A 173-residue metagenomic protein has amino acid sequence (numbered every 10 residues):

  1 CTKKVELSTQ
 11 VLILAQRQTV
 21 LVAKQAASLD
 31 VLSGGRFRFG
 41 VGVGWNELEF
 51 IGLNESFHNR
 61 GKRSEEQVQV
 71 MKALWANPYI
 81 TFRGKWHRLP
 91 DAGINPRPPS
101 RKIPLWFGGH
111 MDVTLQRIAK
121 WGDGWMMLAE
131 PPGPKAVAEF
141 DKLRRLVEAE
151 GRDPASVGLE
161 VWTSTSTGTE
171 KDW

Functional and structural regions predicted by a protein language model:
C1-W173: Active-site-adjacent structural elements that line small-molecule/cofactor binding pockets in enzymes
